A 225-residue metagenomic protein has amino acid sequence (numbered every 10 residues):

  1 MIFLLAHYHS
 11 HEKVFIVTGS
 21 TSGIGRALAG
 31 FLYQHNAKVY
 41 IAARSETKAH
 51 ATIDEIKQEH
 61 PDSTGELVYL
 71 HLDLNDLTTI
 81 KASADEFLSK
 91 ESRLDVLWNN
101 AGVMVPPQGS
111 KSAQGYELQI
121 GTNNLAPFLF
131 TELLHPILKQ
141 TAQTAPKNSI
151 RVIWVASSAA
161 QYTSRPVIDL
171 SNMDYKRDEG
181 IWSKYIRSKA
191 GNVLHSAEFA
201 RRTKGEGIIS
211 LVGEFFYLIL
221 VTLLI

Functional and structural regions predicted by a protein language model:
I2-V221: Rossmann-fold NAD(P)H-dependent dehydrogenase/reductase core
L224-I225: Terminal hydrophobic/aromatic helix or amphipathic segment near a protein terminus
